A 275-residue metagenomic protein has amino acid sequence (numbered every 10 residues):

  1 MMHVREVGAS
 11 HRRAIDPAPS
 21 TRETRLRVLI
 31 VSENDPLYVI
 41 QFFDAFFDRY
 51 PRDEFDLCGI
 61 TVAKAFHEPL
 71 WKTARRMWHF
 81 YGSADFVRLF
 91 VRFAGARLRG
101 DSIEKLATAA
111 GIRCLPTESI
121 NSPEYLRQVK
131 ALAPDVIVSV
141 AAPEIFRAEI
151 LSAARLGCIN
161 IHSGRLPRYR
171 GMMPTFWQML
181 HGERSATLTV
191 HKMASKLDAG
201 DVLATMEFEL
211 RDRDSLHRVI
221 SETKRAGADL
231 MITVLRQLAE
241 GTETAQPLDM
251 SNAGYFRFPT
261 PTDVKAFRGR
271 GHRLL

Functional and structural regions predicted by a protein language model:
M2-L275: One-carbon transfer enzymes
